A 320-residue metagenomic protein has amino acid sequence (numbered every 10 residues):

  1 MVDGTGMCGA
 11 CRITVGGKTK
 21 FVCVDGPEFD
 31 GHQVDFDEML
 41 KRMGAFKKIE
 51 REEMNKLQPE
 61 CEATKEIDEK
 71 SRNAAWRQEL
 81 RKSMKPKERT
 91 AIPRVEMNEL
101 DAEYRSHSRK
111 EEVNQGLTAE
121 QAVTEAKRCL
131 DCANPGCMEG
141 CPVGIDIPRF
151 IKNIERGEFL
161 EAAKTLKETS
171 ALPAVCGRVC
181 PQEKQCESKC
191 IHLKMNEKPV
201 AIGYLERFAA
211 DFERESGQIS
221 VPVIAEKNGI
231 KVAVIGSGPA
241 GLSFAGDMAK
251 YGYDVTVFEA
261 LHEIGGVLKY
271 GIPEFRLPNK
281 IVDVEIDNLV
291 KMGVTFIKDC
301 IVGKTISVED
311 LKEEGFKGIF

Functional and structural regions predicted by a protein language model:
M1-G9: Short, flexible loop segments at boundaries between secondary-structure elements
C11-R12, D247: Hydrophobic/aromatic ligand-binding patch that stacks against planar heteroaromatic rings of cofactors or nucleotides
R12-D25, G31-Q33: Short, glycine-/small-residue-rich phosphate/pyrophosphate-handling segment
G26-P27, D35-N228, N279, F316: Ferredoxin-type iron-sulfur electron-transfer modules and their immediate structural context
T90, N98, A102-E111, G144-R156 (+6 more regions): Beta1-alpha1 glycine-rich phosphate/pyrophosphate-binding loop at the start of Rossmann-like nucleotide-binding domains
A126, V308-E309: Short hydrophobic/charged patches on amphipathic alpha-helices used for structural packing and interfaces
K312-G318: Core beta-strand elements of the Rossmann-like FAD/NAD(P) dinucleotide-binding domain in flavoenzyme oxidoreductases
